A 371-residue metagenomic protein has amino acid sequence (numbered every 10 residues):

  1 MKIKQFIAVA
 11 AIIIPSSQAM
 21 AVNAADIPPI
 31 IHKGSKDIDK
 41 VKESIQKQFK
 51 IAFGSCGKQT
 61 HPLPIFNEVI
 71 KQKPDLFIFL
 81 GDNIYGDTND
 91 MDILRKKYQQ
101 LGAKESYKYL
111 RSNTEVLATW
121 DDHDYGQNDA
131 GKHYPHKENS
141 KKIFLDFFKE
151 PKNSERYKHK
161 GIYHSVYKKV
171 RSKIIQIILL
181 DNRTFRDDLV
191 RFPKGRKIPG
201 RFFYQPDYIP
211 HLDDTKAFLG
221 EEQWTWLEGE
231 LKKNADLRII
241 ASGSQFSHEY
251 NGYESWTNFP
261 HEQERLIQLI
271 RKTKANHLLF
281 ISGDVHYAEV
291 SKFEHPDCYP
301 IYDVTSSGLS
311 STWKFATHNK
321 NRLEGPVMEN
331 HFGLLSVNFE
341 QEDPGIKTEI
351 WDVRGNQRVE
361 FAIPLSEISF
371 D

Functional and structural regions predicted by a protein language model:
M1, I12, E367-D371: Charged interaction patches that mediate protein-protein contacts
M1-I7: Bacterial N-terminal signal peptides that target proteins for export
A8-S17: Bacterial N-terminal signal peptides
N23-D371: Long, structured stretches of catalytic cores involved in phosphate-ester chemistry, encompassing
